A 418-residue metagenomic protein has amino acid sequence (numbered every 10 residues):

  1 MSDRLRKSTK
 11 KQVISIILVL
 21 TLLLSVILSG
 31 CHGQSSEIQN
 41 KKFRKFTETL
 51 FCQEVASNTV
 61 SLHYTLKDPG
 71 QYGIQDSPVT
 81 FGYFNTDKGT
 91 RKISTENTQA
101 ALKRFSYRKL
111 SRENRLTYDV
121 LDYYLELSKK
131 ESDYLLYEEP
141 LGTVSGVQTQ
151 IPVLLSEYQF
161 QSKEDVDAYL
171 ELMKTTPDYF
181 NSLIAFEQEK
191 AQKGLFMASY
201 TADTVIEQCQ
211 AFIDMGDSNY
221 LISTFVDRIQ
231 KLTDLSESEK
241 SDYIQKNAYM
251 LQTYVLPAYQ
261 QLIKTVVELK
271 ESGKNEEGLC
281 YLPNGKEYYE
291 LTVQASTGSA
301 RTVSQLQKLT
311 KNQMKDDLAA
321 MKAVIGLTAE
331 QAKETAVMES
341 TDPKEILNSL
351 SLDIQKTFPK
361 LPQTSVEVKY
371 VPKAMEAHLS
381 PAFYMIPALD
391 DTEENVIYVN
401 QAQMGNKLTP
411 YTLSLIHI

Functional and structural regions predicted by a protein language model:
M1-E37: Gram-positive cell-envelope targeting signals
H32-L415: N-terminal maturation segment of proteins
